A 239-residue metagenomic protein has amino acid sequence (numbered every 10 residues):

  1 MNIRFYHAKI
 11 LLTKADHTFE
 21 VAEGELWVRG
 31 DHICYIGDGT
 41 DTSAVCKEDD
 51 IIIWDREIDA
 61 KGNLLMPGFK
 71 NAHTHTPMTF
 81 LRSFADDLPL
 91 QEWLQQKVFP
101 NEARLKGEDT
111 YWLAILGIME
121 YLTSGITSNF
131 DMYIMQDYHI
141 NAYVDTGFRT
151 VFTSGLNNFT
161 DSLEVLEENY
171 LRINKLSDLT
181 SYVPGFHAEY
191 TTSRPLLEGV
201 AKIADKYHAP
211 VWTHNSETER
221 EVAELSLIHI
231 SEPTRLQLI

Functional and structural regions predicted by a protein language model:
M1-E48: N-terminal metal-binding scaffold of metallo-dependent hydrolase/deaminase domains
N2-H7, V45-Q91, I115, M119-T123: Replace "His-x-His-based motif
A8, L26, D31, G62 (+5 more regions): Divalent metal-coordination and catalytic microenvironments
K70-A72, N129-F130, T150-F152, Y182-F186 (+1 more regions): Hydrophobic faces of well-ordered beta-strands that scaffold small-molecule active sites in alpha/beta enzyme cores
R82-G147, E167-L176: Alpha-helical scaffold segments that flank or form the walls of functional sites
I134-M135, G155-F159, G185-E189, S216-R220: Active-site beta-loop-alpha junctions enriched in small/polar residues
G185-G199: Active-site glycine- and acidic-residue-rich loops that bind and position anionic ligands or nucleotide-like cofactors
I228-I239: Single conserved hydrophobic/aromatic residue that forms the stacking wall/gate of nucleotide- or nucleobase-binding
